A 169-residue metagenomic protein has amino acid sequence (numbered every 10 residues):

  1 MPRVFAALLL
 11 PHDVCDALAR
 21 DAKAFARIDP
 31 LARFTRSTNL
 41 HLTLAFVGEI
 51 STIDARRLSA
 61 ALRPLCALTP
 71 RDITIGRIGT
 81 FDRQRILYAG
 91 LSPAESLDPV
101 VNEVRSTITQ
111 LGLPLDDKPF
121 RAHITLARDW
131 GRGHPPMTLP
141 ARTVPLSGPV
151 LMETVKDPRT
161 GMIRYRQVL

Functional and structural regions predicted by a protein language model:
M1-L169: Histidine-dependent nucleotide/RNA phosphoesterase domain, centered on the 2H-phosphoesterase fold with its duplicated
